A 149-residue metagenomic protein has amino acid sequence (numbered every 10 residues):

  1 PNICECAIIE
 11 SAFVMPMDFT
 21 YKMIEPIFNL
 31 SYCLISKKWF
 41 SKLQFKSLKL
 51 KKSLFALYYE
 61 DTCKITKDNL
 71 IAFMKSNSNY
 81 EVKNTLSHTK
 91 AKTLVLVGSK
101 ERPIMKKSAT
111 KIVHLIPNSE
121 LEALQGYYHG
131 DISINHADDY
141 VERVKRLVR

Functional and structural regions predicted by a protein language model:
I3-L34: Flexible "cap/lid" loop of the alpha/beta hydrolase fold
D18-T20, L34-S87: Conserved alpha/beta-hydrolase catalytic His-Asp/Glu region
L86-K90, H114-I116: Short, conserved loop/helix-junction motifs that constitute active-site signature segments in enzyme catalytic cores
T89, V95-V97: Short beta-strand/loop motif that positions the catalytic acidic residue of the alpha/beta-hydrolase fold
R102-S108: Conserved alpha/beta-hydrolase "acid-adjacent" motif
L124-D139: Catalytic histidine-centered segment of alpha/beta-hydrolase-like enzymes
R143-R149: C-terminal alpha-helix
